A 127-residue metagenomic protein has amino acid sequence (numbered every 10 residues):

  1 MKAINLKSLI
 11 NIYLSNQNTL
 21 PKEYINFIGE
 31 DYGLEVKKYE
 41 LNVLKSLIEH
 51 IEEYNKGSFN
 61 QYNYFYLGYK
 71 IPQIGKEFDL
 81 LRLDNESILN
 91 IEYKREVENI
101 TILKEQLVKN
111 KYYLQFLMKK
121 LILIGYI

Functional and structural regions predicted by a protein language model:
M1-I127: Accessory nucleic-acid engagement/destabilization modules that flank
